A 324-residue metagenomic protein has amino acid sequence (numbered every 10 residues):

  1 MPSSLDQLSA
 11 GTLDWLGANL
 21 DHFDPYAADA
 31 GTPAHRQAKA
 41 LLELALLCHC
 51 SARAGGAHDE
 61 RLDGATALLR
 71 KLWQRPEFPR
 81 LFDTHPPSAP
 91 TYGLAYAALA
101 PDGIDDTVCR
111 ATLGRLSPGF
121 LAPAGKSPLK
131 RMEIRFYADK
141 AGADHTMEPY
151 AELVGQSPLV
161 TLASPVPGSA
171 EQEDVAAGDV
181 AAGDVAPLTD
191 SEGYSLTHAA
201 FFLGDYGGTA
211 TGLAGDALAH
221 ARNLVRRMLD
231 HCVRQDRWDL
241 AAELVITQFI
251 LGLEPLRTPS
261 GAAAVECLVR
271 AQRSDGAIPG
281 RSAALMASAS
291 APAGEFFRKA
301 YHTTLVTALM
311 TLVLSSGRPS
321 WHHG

Functional and structural regions predicted by a protein language model:
M1-E60, G64, A97, I104-G119 (+2 more regions): Terminal, non-catalytic domain-edge segments
A65-L69: Extended low-complexity, serine/threonine- and proline-enriched intrinsically disordered segments
R70-D239, Q248-L251, G261-V265, V269: Eukaryote-skewed repeat-based solenoidal scaffolds used as protein-protein interaction platforms, primarily
Q235-I246, A300-L305: Amphipathic alpha-helical protein-interaction segments enriched in hydrophobic
